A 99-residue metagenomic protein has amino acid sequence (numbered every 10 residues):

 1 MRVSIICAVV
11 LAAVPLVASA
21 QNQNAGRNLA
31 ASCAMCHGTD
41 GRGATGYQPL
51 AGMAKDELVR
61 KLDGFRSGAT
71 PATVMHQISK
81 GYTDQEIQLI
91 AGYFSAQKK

Functional and structural regions predicted by a protein language model:
S4-P15: Bacterial N-terminal signal peptides
A13-A30, G46-Q48, V59, G64 (+1 more regions): Electrostatic cytochrome c docking/interface patches
A20-Q21, T39, I78, Y93-S95: Residue-level hotspots at or immediately adjacent to binding/recognition sites across diverse folds
C33-T39, I90: The canonical Cys-X-X-Cys-His
D40-T70, H76-K80: Gly/Gly-Pro-rich "capping" loops immediately C-terminal to redox-active cysteine motifs in periplasmic/lumenal
S67, K80-K99: C-terminal capping alpha-helices of c-type cytochrome domains
